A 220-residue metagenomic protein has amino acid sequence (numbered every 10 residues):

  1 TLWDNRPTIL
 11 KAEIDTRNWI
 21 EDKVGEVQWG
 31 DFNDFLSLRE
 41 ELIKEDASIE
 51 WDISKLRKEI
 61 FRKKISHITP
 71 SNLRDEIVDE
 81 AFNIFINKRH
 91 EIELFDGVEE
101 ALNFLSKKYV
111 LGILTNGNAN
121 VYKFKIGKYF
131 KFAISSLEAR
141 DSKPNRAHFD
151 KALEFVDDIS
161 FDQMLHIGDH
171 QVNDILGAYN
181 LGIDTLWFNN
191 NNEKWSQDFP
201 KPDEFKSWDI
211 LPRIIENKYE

Functional and structural regions predicted by a protein language model:
T1-D96: N-terminal helical cap/lid subdomain that shapes the substrate entry/recognition surface in HAD-like hydrolases
R6-P7, E99, N103, V110-E220: Asp-based, Mg2+/Mn2+-dependent phosphohydrolase catalytic module
V24, T69, K108-Y109, G182: Glycine-centered loop/turn motif at secondary-structure junctions
E91, K108-L111: A general structural signal for well-ordered secondary-structure junctions
